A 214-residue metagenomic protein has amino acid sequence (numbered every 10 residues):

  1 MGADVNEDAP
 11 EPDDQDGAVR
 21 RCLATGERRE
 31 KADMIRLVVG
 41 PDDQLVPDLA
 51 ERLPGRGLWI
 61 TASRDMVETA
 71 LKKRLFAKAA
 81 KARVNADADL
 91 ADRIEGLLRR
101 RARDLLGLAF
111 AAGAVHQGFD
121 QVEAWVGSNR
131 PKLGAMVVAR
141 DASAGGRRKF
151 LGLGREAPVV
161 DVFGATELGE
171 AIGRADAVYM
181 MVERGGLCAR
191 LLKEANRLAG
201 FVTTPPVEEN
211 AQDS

Functional and structural regions predicted by a protein language model:
M1-A82: N-terminal cysteine/histidine-rich coordination modules
M1-V19, L153, E194-S214: Basic Arg/Gly/Lys-rich low-complexity intrinsically disordered segments
P12, R21-A24, K132, R148-R155: Short helix-coil boundary/hinge micro-motifs
R29, D65-V67, D141-A144, T166-E167 (+1 more regions): Conserved nucleotide-binding/hydrolysis micro-motifs of P-loop NTPases
R56-G57, G113, L133-A135, G154-P158 (+1 more regions): Short active-site oxyanion
D65-S143: Extended interfacial segments that mediate partner engagement and assembly in macromolecular machines
R74-F76, K149-V159, L198: A short, gly/pro- and small-residue-rich
D161-A165, G169-A211: Helix-rich interaction surfaces within compact, conserved domain-sized segments that mediate assembly or partner
